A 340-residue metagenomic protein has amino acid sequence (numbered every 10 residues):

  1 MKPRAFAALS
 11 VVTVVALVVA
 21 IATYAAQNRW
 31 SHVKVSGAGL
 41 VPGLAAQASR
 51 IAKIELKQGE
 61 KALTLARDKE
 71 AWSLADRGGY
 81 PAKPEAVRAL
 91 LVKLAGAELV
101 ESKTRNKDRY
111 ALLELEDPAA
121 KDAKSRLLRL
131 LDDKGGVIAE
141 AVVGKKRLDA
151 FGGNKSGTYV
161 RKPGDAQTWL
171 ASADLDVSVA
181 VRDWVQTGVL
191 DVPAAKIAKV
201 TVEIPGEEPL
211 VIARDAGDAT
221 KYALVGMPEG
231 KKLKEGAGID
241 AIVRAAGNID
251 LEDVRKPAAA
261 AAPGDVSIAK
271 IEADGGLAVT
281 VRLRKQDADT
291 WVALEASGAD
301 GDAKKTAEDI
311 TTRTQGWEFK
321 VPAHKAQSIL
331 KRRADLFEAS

Functional and structural regions predicted by a protein language model:
M1-S340: Secondary-structure "cap/kink" motif recognition
